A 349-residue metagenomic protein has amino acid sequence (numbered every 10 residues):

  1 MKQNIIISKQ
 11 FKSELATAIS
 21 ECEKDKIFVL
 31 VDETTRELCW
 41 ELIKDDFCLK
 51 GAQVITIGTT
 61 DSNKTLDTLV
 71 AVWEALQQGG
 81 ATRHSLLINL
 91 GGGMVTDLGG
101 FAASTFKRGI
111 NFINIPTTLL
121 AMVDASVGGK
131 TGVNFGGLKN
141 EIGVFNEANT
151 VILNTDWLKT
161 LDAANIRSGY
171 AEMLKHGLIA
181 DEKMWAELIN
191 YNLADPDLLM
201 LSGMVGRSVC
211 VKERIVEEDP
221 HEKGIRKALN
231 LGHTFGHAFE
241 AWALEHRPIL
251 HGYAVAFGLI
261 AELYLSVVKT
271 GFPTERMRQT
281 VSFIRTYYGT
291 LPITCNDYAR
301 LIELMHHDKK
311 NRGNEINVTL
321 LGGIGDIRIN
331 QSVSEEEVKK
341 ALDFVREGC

Functional and structural regions predicted by a protein language model:
M1, E218-P220, A243, V338-G348: Catalytic, metal-anchored helix/loop core of enzyme active sites in primary metabolism
M1-L86: ATP/NTP phosphate-donor binding region
L76-I88, D97-N114: Non-catalytic interfacial helical region
M94-F101, M122, A238: Short glycine/serine/threonine-rich phosphate/pyrophosphate-binding segments that cradle anionic phosphate groups
F101-A194: A glycine/threonine-rich phosphate-anchoring loop and its flanking beta-alpha core in nucleotide/phosphate-binding
M173, T274-C349: C-terminal charged capping/lid subdomain of soluble metabolic enzymes
N190-A299: Active-site segments that bind and position negatively charged phosphate/pyrophosphate groups
